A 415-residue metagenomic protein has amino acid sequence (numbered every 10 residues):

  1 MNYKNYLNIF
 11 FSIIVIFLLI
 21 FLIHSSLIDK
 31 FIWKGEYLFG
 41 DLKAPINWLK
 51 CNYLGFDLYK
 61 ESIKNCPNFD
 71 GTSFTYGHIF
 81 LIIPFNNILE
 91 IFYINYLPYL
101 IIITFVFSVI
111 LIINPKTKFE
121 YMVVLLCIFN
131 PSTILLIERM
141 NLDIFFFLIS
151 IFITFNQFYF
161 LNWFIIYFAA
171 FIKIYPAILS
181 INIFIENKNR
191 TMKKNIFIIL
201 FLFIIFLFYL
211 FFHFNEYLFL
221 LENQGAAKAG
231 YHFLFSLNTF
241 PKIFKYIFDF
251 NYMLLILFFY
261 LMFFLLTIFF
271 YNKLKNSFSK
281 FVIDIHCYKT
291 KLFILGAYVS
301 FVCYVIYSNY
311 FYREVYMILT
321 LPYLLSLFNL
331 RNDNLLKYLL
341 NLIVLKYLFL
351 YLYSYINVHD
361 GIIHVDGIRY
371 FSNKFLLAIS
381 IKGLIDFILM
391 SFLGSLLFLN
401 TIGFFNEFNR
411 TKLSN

Functional and structural regions predicted by a protein language model:
N2-F155, Y159-L161, F184-Y310, I318 (+1 more regions): Primarily membrane-embedded glycan-assembly and transfer machineries that use lipid-linked glycans
Y96-I101, Y167-F168, N332-L339: Short alpha-helical "patches" and their helix-cap loops
D143-T154, Y175-I178, V315-Y323, F387-S391: Alpha-helical transmembrane segments of multi-pass membrane proteins
F164-I185, I306-R313: Transmembrane helices and adjacent periplasmic/lumenal helix-loop junctions of polyprenol-phosphate-dependent
I183, N187, P322-Y323, L327: Active-site catalytic microenvironments for nucleophilic, acid-base chemistry
N309-M317, N334-N341: Short amphipathic alpha-helix initiation/capping segments at coil-to-helix junctions
Y323-N415: Aromatic-enriched
